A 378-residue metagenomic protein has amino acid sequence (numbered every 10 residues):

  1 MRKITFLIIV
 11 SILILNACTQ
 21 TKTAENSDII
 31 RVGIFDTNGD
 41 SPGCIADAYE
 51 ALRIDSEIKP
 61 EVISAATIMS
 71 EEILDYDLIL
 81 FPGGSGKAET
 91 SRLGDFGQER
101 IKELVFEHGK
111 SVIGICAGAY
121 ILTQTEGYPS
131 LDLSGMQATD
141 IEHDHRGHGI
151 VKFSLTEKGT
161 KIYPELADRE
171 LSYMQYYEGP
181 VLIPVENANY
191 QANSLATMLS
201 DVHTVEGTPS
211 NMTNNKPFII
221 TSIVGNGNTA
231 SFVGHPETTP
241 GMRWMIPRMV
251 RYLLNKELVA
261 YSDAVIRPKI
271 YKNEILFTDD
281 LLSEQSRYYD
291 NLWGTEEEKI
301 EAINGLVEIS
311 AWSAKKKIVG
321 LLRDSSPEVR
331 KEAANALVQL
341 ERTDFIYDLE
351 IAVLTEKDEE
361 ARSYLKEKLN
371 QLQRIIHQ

Functional and structural regions predicted by a protein language model:
K22-D75: Aromatic-Pro/Gly-enriched surface loop or interdomain linker that acts as a lid/target-recognition segment
I29, K216, V224-W312, G320: Extracellular ligand-binding/catalytic regions of CAZymes and related secreted enzymes and adhesion modules
K87-A167: A glycine-rich, often tryptophan-bearing local segment used as a flexible ligand/cofactor-contacting loop or short
V151-G225, V233, E237: Catalytic beta-strand/loop cores that center a nucleophilic Ser/Cys/Thr and support acyl-enzyme chemistry
D279-D290, A311-R323, R342-L354, I376-Q378: Amphipathic alpha-helical scaffolding segments comprising HEAT/armadillo-like alpha-solenoid repeats
G294-T295, S325-S326, K357-D358: Short inter-helical turns and helix N-cap capping residues of alpha-solenoid HEAT/ARM repeat scaffolds
